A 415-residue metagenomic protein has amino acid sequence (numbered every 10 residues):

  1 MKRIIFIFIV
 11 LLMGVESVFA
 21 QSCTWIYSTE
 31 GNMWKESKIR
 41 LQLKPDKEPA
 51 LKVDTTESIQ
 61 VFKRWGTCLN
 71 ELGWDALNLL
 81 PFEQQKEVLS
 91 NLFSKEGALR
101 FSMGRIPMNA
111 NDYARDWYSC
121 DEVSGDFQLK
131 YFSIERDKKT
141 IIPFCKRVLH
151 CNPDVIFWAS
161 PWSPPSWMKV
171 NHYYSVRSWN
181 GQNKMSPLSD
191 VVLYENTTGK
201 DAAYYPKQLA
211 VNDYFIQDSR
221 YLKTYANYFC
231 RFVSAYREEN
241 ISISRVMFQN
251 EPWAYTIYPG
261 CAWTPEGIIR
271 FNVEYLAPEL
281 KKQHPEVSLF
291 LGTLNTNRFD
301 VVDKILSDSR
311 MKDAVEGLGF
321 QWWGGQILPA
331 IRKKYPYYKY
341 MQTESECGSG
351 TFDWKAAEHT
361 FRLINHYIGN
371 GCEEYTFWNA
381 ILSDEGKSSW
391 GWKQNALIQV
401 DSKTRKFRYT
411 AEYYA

Functional and structural regions predicted by a protein language model:
M1-S22: Bacterial Sec-dependent N-terminal signal peptides
G31-I243: N-terminal catalytic cores of secreted or lumenal carbohydrate-active enzymes
E57-F62, G97-L99, H150-N152, Q283-H284 (+5 more regions): Extracellular/periplasmic catalytic domains that process cell-envelope and extracellular macromolecules
T67, R100, F157, V246 (+3 more regions): Conserved, mostly hydrophobic/aromatic
C68-L72, I106-A110, S160-P164, F248-P252 (+4 more regions): Active-site-proximal beta-strand/loop segments in catalytic clefts of secreted hydrolases
S119-S124, H172-R177, C261-T264, I305-L306 (+2 more regions): Short secondary-structure boundary/capping segments
Y221-T351, E358: Active-site neighborhood of glycoside hydrolase catalytic domains
Q342-Y414: Aromatic/acidic polysaccharide-binding cleft in carbohydrate-active enzymes
